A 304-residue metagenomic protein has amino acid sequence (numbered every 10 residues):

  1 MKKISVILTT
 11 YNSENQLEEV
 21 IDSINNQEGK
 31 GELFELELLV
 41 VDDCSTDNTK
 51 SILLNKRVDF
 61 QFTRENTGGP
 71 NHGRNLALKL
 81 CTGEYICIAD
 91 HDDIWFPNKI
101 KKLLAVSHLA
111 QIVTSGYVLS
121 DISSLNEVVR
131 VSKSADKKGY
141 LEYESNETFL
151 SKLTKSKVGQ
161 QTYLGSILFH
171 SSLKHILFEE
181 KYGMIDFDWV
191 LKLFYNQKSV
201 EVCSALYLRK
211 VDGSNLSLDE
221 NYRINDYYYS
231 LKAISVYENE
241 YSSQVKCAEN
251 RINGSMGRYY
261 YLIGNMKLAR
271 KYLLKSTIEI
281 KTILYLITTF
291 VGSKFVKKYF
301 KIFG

Functional and structural regions predicted by a protein language model:
S13-E28: Short, well-formed alpha-helical segments that are part of the catalytic scaffolds of diverse glycosyltransferases
S23, D42-S51, T67, D90: A conserved acidic beta->alpha catalytic loop
N48, D93-V106: Acidic donor-binding/catalytic loop of UDP-sugar-dependent glycosyltransferases, especially processive GT2
R64-C81: Glycine-rich, basic loop-to-helix element that forms the pyrophosphate-binding segment of sugar-nucleotide handling
I86: Short aromatic/hydrophobic "clamp" motif used to bind/position activated sugar donors
I100-K133: Conserved donor NDP-sugar-binding/catalytic core segment of glycosyltransferases
G139-Y222: Conserved nucleotide-sugar donor-binding catalytic segment
A205, R209-D212, L218-Q244, L262-S276: Catalytic core of nucleotide-sugar-dependent glycosyltransferases
